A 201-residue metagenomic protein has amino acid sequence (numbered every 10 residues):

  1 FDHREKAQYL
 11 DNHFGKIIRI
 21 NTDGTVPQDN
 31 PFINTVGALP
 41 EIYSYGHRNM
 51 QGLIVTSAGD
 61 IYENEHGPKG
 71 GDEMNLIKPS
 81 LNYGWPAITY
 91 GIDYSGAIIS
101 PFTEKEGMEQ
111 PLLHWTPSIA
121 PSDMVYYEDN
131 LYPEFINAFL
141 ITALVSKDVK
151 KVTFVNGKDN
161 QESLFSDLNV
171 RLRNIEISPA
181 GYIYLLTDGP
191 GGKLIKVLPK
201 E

Functional and structural regions predicted by a protein language model:
F1-E162, V170, A180, G192-K193 (+1 more regions): Beta-propeller domain segments
I183-D188: Short, exposed beta-strand-loop hairpins at the edges of beta-sheets in extracellular/periplasmic proteins
